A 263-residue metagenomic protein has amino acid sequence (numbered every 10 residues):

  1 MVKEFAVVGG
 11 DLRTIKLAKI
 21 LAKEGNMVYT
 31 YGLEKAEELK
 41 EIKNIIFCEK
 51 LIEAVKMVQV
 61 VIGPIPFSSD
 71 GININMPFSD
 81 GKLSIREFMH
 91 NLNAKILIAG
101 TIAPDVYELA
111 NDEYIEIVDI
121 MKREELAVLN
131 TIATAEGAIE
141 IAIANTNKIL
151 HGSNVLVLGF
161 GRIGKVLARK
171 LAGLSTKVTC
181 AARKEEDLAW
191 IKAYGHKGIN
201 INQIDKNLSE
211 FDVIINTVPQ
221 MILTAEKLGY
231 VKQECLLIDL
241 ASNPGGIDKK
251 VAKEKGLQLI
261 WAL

Functional and structural regions predicted by a protein language model:
V2, A94, H151-N154, E234: Phosphate-coordination loops involved in phosphoryl transfer and adenosine-cofactor binding
V2-L39, K43: N-terminal phosphate-binding or glycine-rich loops at protein starts, especially the Walker A/P-loop of NTPases
F5-I15, L21, H151-L171: Glycine-rich adenosine-cofactor-binding loop
D11, E34, A103, R183-K184 (+1 more regions): Residues in the short beta-alpha loop(s) of Rossmann-like NAD(P)-binding domains
E24-K40, L174-Y194: NAD(P)-binding Rossmann-fold cofactor-contacting core
E41-A54, I72-L83, N202: Glycine-rich, highly charged phosphate/nucleotide-binding loops
C48, S68-D70, S84-N91, I191-L263: Rossmann-like adenosine-cofactor binding region
I62-G152: Glycine/serine-rich phosphate-binding loop and adjoining beta1-alpha1 elements at the start of nucleotide-handling
